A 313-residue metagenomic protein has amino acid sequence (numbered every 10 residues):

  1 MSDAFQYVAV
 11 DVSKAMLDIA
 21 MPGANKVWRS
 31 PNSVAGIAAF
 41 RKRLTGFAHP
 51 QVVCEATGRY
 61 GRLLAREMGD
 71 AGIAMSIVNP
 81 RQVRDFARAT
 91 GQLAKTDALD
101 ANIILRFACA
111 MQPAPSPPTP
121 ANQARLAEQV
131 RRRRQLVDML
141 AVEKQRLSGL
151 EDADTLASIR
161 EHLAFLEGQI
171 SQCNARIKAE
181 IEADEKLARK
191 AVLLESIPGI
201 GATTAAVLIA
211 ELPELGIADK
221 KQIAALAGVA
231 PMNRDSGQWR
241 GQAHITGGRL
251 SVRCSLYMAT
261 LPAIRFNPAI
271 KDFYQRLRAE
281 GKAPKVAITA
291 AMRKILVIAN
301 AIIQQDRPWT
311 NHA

Functional and structural regions predicted by a protein language model:
S2-D3, G69, S76-S196: Long, charge-rich intrinsically disordered scaffolds of nucleic-acid metabolism proteins
S2-P22, I104, L136, A206-V207: Gly/Thr-rich phosphate-binding beta-strand-loop-beta motif of the actin/hexokinase/Hsp70
P22-Q51: Nucleic-acid-processing active sites and adjacent nucleic-acid-binding tracks, predominantly divalent metal-dependent
V53-L64, H244: Acidic, metal-coordinating catalytic cores used for nucleic-acid/nucleotide bond scission and strand-transfer chemistry
F107, L126, L208, S255-T260 (+2 more regions): Short alpha-helical scaffolding segments that buttress acidic/His motifs in well-ordered protein cores
A202, A206-E280, P284, N311-A313: Phosphate-backbone recognition surface of nucleic-acid-processing proteins
A279-A313: Basic, amphipathic alpha-helical segments enriched in Lys/Arg and hydrophobic/aromatic residues
